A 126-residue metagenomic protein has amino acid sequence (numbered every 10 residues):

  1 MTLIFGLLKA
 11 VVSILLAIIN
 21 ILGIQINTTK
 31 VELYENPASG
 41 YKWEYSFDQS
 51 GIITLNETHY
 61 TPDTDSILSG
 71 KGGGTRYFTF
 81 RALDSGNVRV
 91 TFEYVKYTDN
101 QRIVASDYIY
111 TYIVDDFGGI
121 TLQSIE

Functional and structural regions predicted by a protein language model:
M1-I4: Positively charged n-region of N-terminal signal peptides that target proteins for export
V12-G23: Hydrophobic alpha-helical targeting segments used for export or membrane insertion
I21-E126: Extracytoplasmic soluble-region selector
